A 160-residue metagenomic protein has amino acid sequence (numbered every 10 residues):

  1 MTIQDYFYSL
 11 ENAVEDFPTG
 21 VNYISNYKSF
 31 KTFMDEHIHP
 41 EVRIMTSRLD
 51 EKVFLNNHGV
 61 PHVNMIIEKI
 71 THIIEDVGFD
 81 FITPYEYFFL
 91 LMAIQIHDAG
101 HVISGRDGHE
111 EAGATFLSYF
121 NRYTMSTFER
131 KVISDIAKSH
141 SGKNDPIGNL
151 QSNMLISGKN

Functional and structural regions predicted by a protein language model:
M1-G105: Acidic/His-rich, divalent-metal-binding segments that scaffold phosphate/diphosphate chemistry
P61, M65, G108, A112 (+3 more regions): Generic recognition of stable, solvent-exposed alpha-helical segments in well-folded globular domains
M65-I73, G108-Y123: An active-site-proximal "capping" alpha-helix that borders the catalytic cofactor pocket
F79-D80, N121-M125: Short, polar/flexible loop-turn hinges at active-site or ligand-entry regions and domain interfaces
F81, G105-A114, Q151-N153: "Short basic amphipathic alpha-helical interaction patches in structured regions
F88-A93, G113-T115, K131-S141: Short, conserved phosphate-binding/catalytic loop or strand-edge motifs used in phosphoryl-/nucleotidyl-transfer
T124-N160: Histidine/acidic-rich helix-loop-helix segments that form or flank divalent-metal centers in metalloenzyme catalytic
